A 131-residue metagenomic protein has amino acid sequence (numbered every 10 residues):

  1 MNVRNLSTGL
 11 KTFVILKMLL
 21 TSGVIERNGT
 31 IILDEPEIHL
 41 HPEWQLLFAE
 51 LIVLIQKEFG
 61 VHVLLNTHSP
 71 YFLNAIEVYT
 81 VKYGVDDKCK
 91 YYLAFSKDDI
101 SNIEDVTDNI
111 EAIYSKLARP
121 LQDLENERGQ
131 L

Functional and structural regions predicted by a protein language model:
M1-E125: Switch/communication elements of ASCE P-loop NTPase nucleotide-binding domains
R128-L131: Short acidic DE-rich linear segments
